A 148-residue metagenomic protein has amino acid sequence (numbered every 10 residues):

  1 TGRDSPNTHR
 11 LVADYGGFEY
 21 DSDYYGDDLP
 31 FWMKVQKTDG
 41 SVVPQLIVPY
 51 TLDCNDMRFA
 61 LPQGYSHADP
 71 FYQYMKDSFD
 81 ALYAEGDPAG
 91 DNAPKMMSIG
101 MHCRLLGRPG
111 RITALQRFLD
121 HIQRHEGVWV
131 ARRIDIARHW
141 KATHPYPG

Functional and structural regions predicted by a protein language model:
T1-N92: Active-site-adjacent pocket scaffolds in enzyme catalytic domains
Y20, D69-Y72, K76-G148: C-terminal domain-boundary segment and adjacent tail
